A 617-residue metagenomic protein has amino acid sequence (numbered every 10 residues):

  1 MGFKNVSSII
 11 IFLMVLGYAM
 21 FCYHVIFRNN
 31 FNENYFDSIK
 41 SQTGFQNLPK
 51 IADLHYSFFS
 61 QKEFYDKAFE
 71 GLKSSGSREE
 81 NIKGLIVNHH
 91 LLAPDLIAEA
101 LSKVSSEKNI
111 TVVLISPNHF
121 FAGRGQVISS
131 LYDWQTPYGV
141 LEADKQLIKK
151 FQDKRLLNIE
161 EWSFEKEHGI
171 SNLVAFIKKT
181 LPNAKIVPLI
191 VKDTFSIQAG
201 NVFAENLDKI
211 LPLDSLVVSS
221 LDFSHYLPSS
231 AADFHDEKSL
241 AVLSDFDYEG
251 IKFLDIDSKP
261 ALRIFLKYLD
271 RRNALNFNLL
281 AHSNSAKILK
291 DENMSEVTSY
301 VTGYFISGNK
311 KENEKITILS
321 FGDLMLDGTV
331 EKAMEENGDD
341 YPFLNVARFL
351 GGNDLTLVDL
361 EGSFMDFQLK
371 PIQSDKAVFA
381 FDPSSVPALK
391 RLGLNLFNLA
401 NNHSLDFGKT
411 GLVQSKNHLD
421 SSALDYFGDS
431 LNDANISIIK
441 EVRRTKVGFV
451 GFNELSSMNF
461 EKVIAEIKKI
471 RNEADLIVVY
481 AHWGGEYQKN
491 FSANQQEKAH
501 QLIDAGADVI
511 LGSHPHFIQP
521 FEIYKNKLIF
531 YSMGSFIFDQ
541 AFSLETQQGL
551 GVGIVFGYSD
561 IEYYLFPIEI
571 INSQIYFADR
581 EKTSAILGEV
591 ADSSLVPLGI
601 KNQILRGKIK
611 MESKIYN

Functional and structural regions predicted by a protein language model:
M1-V15: N-terminal Sec-pathway targeting helices
M14-I26: Hydrophobic alpha-helical membrane-insertion segments, chiefly the h-region of N-terminal signal peptides
F27-I288, I306: Active-site histidine-anchored catalytic micro-motif
E167, S171, N201, D233 (+9 more regions): Electropositive phosphate-/nucleotide-binding environments in soluble metabolic enzymes
R263-R271, G303-N309, L399, I554-G557: Conserved beta strand-loop-helix elements of the APE1-like EEP
L280-A281, S295-N309: Eukaryote-biased recognition of electropositive, low-complexity segments and basic polyanion/acidic-motif-binding
A286-S295, A541-S543: Short proline/glycine-enriched turn/loop segments at secondary-structure junctions
N309-N617: Acidic, metal/ion-coordinating pockets
